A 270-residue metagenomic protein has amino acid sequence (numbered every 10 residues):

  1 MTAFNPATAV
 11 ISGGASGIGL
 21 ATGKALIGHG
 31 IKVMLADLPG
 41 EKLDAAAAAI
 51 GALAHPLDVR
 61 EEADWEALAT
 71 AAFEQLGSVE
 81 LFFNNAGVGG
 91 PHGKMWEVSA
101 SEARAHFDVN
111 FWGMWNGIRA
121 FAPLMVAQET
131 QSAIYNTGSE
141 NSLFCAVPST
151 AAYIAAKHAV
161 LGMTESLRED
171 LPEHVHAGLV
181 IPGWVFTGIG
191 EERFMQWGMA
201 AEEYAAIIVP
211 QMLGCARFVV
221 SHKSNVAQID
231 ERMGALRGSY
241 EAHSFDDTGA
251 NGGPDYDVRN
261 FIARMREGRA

Functional and structural regions predicted by a protein language model:
T2-V33: Canonical Rossmann dinucleotide-binding motif of NAD(H)/NADP(H)-dependent dehydrogenases/reductases, specifically
A7, S78-V79, M125-G138, E173-H176: Active-site loop of short-chain dehydrogenase/reductase
H29-A45: Conserved glycine-rich Rossmann-like NAD(P)H-binding loop of the short-chain dehydrogenase/reductase
G40-E41, L57-A67, A100: The beta1-alpha1 cofactor-binding region of Rossmann-like NAD(H)/NADP(H)-dependent oxidoreductases
G93-M95, E102-R104: Substrate-binding pocket helix/loop in short-chain dehydrogenase/reductase
Y135-A159, E165, E169: Catalytic loop of short-chain dehydrogenase/reductase
L179, F194-R237: C-terminal helical subdomain
